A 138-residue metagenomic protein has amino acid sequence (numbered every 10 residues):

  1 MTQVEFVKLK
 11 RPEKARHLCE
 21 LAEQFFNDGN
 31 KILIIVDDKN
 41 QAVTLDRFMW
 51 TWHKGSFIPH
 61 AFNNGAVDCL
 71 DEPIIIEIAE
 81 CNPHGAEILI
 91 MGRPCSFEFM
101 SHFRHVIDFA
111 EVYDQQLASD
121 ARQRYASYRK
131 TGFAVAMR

Functional and structural regions predicted by a protein language model:
M1-A42: Long, hydrophobic N-terminal alpha-helical segment
K10, V36-K39, M91-P94, E111-V112: Structural motif
G29, E72, A86-E87, F103-R104: Short, well-ordered alpha-helix to beta-strand connector turns
I34, I74-E77, E87-G92: Short, hydrophobic beta-strand segments that form beta-sheet elements in well-ordered domains
N40-T44, Q115-L117: Short, charged/polar "capping" segments at the starts of alpha-helices and the immediately preceding loops
D46-H84: Helix-adjacent hinge/juxtasegments
N82-H102: SF2 helicase motor core recognition
R104-R138: Glycine-rich, aromatic-bearing surface loops/beta-hairpins
